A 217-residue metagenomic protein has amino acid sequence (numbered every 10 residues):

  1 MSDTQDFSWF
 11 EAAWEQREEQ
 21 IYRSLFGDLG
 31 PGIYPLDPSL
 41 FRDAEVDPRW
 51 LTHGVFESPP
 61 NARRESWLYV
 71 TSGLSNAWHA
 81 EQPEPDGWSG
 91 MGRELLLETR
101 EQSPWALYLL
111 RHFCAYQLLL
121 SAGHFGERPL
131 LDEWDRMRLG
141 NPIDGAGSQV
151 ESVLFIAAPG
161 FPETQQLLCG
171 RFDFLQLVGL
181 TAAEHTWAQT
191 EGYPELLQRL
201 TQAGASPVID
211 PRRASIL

Functional and structural regions predicted by a protein language model:
M1-L217: Acidic, proline/glycine-rich low-complexity IDRs
